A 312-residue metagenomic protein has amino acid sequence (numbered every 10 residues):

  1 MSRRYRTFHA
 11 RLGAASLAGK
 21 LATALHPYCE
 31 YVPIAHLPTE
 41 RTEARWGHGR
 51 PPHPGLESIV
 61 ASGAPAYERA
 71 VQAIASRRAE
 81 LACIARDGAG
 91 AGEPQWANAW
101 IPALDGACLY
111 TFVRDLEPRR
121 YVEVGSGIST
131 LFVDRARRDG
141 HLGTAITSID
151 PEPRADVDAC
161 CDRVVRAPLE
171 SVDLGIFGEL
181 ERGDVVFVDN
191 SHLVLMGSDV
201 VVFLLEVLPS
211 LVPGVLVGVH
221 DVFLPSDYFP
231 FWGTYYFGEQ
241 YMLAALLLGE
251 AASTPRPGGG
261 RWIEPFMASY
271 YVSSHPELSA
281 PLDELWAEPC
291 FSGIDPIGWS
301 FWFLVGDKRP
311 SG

Functional and structural regions predicted by a protein language model:
M1-H48: Membrane-proximal basic amphipathic "stem/tether" segments
Y31, A35-L169, G175: Internal alpha/beta domain cores that form substrate/cofactor-binding pockets in large enzymes and binding proteins
V122, I149, V188-D189, V217-D221: Active-site flanking residues adjacent to catalytic metal/cofactor-binding acidic residues
G127, E152, S191-H192, F223: Catalytic metal-binding/acid-base residues of hydrolase active sites
G140-H141, G178-E181, V207-P213: Short, conserved loop/helix-junction motifs that constitute active-site signature segments in enzyme catalytic cores
D162-R163, D184, V215, I263: Short, conserved active-site loop motifs that form the nucleotide-linked donor/cofactor pocket
L180-N190: Short SAM/SAH-binding signature in class I
H192-S300: C-terminal substrate-binding/active-site "lid" region of AdoMet-derived donor-dependent transferases
